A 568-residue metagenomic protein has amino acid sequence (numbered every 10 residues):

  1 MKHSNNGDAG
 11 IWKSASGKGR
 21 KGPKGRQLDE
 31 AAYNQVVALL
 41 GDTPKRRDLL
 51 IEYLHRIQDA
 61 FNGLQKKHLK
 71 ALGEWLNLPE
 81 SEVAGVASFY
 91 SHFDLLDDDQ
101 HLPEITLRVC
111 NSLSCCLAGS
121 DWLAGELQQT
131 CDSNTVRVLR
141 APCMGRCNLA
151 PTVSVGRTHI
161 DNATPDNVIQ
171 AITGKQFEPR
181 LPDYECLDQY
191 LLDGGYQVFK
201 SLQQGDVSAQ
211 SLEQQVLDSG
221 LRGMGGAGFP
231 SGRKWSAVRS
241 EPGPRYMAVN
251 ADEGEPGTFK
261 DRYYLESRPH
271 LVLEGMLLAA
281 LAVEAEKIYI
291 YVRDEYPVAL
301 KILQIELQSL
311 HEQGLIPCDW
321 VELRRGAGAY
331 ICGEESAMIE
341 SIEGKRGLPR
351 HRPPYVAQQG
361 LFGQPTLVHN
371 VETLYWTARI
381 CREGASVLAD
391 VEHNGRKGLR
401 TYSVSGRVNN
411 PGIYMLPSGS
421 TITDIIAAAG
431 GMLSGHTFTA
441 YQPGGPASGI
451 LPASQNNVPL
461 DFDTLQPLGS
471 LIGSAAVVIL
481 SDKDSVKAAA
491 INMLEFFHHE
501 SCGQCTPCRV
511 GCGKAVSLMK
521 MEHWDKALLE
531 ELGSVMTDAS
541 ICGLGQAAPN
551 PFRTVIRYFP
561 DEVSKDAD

Functional and structural regions predicted by a protein language model:
K18-M144, N148-F177, Q197-V216, P242-R245 (+7 more regions): Ferredoxin-type iron-sulfur electron-transfer modules in oxidoreductases and energy-metabolism complexes
Y90, R268-A282: Histidine-anchored nucleotide/phosphate-binding helix
L191-Q197, V249-D261, V356-L361, S403-V408: Gly-rich Lys/Arg/Thr-decorated short loops/hinges at beta-loop-alpha junctions or inter-strand turns that position
A209-R245: N-terminal glycine-rich phosphate/pyrophosphate-binding loops that anchor nucleotide-derived ligands and cofactors
K234, I288, A429-G445: Short loop-to-beta-strand transition segments
G275-L277, P417-G435: Short amphipathic, charge-patterned alpha-helical segments
P297, G406-R407, F438-P459: Short acidic beta-strand-loop surface patches of small beta-rich interaction domains
L300-S418, G430-L433: Hydrophobic alpha-helical positions that pack around
